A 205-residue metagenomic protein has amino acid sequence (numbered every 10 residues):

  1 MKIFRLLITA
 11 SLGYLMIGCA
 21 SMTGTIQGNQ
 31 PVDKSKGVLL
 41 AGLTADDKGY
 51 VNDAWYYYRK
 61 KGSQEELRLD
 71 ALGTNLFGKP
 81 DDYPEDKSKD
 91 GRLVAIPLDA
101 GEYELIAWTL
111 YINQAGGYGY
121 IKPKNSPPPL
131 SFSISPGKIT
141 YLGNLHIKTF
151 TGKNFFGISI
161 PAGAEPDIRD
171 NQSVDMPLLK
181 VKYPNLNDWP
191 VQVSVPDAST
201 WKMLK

Functional and structural regions predicted by a protein language model:
M1-S21: Sec-dependent bacterial lipoprotein signal peptides
A10-L15, G91, P127, K138: Preference for short coil/turn "hinge" residues that link or interrupt alpha-helices
C19-T74, L110-K205: Primarily secretory-pathway and cell-envelope proteins
V38-V51, P84-L98: Short secondary-structure boundary segments
E65-P97: Tryptophan-paired
L98-I106: A short tyrosine-centered beta-strand micro-motif
